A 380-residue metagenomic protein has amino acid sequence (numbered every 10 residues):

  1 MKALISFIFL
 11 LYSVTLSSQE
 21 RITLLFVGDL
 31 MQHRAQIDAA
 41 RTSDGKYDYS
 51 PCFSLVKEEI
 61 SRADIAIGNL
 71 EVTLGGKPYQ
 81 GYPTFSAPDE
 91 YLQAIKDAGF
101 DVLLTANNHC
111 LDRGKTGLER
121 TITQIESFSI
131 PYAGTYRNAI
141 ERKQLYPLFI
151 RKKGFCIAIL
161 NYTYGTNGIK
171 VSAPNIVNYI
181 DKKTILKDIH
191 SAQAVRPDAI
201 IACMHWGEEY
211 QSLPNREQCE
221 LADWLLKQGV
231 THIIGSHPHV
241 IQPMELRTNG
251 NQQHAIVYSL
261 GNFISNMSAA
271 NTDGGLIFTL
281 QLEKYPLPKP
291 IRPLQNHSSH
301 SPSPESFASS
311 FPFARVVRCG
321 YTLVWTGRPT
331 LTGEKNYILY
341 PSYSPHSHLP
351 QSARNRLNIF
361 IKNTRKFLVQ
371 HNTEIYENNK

Functional and structural regions predicted by a protein language model:
M1-L4: Positively charged n-region of N-terminal signal peptides that target proteins for export
S13-V14: N-terminal signal peptide c-region/cleavage motif recognized by signal peptidases
S18-K380: Acidic, metal/ion-coordinating pockets
